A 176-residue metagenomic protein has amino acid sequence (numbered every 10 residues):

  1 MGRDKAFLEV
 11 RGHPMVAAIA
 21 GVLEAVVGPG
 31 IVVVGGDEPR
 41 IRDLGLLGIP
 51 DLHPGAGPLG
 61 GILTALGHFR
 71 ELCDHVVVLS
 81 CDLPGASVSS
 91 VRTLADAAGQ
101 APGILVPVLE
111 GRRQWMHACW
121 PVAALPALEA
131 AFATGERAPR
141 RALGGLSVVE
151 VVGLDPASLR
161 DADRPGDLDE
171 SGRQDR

Functional and structural regions predicted by a protein language model:
M1-E136, R141-S158, G166: Nucleotide and nucleotide-moiety/phosphate-recognizing core
P156-R176: Glycine-rich phosphate/pyrophosphate-binding loop and the adjoining helix
